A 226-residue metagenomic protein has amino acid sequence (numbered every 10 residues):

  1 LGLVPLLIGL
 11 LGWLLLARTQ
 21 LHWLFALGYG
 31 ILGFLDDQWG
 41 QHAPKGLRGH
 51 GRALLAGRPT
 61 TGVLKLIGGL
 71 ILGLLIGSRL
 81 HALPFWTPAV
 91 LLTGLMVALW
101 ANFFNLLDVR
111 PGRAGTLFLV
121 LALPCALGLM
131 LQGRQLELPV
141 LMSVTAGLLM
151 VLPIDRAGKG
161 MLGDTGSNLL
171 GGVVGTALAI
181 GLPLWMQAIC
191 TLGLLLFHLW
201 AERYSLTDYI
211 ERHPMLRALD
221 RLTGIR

Functional and structural regions predicted by a protein language model:
G2-Y204, D208: "…together with the soluble PPM/PP2C metallo-phosphatase catalytic core" -> "…together with the soluble PPM/PP2C
D208-R226: Short, highly charged, low-complexity non-transmembrane loops/tails of multi-pass membrane proteins
